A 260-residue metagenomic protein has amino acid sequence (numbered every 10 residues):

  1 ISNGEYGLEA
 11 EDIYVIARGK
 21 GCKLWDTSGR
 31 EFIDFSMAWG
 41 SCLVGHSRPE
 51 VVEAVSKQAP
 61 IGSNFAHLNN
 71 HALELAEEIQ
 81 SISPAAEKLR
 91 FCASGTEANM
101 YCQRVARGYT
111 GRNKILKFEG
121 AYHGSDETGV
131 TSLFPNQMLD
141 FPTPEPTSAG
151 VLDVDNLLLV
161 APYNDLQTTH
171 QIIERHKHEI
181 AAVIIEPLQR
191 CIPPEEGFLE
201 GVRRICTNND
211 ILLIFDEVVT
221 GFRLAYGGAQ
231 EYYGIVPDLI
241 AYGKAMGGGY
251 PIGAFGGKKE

Functional and structural regions predicted by a protein language model:
I1-R18: Active-site-adjacent loop/helix segments that line or gate small-molecule/cofactor pockets in enzymes
I13-D34: Active-site and channel-lining beta-strand-loop segments that bind or position nucleotide-derived/phosphorylated
E31-N113: Glycine-rich loop-to-alpha-helix module at the N-terminal edge of alpha/beta enzyme cores
F65-A72, R90-T96, E119-Y122, V219 (+1 more regions): Active-site nucleophile and cofactor-binding loops and adjacent substrate-binding regions of central metabolic enzymes
E77-A181, R203: PLP-dependent aspartate aminotransferase-fold enzymes
D165-I172, I185-N209: Active-site core of PLP-dependent enzymes with the aminotransferase class I/II
D216: Glycine-centered flexible beta-alpha turn that most often forms the glycine-rich phosphate-binding loop
Y233-E260: Active-site PLP attachment segment
